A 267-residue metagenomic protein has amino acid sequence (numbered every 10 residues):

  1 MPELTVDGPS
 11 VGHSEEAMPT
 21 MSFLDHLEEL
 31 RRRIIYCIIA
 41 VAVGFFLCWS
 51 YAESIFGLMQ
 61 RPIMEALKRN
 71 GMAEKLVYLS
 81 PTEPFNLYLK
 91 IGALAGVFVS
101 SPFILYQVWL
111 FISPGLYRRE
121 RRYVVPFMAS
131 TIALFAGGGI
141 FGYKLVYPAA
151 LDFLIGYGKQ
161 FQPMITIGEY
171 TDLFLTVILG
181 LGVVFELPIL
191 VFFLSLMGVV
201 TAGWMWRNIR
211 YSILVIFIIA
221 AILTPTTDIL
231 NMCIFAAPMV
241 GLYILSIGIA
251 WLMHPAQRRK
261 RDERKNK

Functional and structural regions predicted by a protein language model:
M1-K267: Membrane topogenic/interface segments and analogous intrinsically disordered interaction regions
